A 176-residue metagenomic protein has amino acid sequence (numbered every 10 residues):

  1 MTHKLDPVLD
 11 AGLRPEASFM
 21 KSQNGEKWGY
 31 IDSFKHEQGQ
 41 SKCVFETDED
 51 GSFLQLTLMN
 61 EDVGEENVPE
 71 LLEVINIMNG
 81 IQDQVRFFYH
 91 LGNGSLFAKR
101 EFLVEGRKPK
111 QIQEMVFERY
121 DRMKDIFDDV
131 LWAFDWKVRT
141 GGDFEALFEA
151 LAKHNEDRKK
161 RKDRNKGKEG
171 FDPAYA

Functional and structural regions predicted by a protein language model:
M1-K42: Charge-rich, low-complexity N-terminal segments
E26-Y30, S52-L54, G94-L96: Hydrophobic residues embedded in beta-strands of well-ordered beta-sheets
E37, D62, V104-E105: Short, surface-exposed beta-strand-loop junctions and turns on beta-sheet-rich folds
S41-N67: Short, conserved beta-strand/beta-arch hydrophobic-aromatic motifs that form part of recognition grooves or interface
T57-K99: Short, internal acidic amphipathic alpha-helical interface segments that mediate docking to partner proteins
H90-F117, D121, W132-R139: Well-ordered alpha/beta subsegment
K124-D125: Helix-rich interaction surfaces within compact, conserved domain-sized segments that mediate assembly or partner
L131-A176: Short, highly charged C-terminal tails/helix-capping segments
